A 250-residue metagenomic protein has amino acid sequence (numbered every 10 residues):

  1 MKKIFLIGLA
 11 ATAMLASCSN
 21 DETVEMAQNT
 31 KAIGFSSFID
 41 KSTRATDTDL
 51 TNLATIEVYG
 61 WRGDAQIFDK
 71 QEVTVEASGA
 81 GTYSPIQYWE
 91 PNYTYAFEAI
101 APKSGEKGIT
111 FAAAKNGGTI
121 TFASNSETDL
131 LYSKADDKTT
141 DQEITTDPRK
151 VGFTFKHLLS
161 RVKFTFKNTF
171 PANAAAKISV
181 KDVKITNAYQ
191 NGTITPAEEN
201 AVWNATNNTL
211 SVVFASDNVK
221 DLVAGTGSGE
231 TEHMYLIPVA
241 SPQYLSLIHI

Functional and structural regions predicted by a protein language model:
K2-L247: Sec-type signal peptide cleavage vicinity
